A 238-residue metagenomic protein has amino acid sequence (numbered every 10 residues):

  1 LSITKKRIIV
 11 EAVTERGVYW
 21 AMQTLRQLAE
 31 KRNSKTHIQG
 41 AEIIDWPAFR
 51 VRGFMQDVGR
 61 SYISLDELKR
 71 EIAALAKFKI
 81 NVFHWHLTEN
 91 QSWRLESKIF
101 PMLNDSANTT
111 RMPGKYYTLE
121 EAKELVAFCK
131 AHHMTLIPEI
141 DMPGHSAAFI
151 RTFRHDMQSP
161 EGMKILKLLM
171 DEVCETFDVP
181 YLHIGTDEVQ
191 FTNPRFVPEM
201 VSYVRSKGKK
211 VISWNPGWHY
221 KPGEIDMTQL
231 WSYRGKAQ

Functional and structural regions predicted by a protein language model:
S2-M163, K167-H183, E199, Y203: Feature activates predominantly on carbohydrate-active enzymes
T14, T176, D187-Q238: Catalytic-core regions of glycoside hydrolase
